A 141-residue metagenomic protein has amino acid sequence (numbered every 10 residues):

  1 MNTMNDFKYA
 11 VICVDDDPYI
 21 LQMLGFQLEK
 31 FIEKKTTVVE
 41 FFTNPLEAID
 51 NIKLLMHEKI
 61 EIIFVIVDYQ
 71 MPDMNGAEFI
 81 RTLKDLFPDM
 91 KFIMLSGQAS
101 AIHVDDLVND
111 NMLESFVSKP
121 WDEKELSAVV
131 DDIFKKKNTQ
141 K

Functional and structural regions predicted by a protein language model:
K8-E29, V65: Conserved acidic segment of CheY-like receiver
D15, D68, S96: Active-site residues of response regulator receiver
G25, F41-L54, G76: Helix N-cap/capping motif at the beta->alpha junctions
D50, A77-D89: Short amphipathic alpha-helix used as the core "switch/output" element in two-component signaling
M56-I66: Active-site beta3 strand of CheY-like receiver
M71: Receiver (REC) domain active-site loop signature in two-component systems and cognate sites in sensor histidine kinases
E78, A99-F116, A128: Alpha4 helix (beta4-alpha4-beta5 surface) of REC/receiver domains from two-component response regulators
W121-V130: C-terminal output helix
